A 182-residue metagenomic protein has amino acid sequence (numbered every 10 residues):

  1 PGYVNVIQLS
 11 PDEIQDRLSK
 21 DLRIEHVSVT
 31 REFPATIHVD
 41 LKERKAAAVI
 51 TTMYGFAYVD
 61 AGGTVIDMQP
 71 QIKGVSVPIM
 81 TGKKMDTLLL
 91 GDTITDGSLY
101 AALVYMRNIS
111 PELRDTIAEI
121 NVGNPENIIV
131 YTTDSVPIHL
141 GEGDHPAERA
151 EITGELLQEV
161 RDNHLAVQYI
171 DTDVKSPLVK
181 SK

Functional and structural regions predicted by a protein language model:
P1-N5, D12-K20, H26-K182: Charged, solvent-exposed interaction patches on well-folded alpha/beta domains that mediate macromolecular contacts
